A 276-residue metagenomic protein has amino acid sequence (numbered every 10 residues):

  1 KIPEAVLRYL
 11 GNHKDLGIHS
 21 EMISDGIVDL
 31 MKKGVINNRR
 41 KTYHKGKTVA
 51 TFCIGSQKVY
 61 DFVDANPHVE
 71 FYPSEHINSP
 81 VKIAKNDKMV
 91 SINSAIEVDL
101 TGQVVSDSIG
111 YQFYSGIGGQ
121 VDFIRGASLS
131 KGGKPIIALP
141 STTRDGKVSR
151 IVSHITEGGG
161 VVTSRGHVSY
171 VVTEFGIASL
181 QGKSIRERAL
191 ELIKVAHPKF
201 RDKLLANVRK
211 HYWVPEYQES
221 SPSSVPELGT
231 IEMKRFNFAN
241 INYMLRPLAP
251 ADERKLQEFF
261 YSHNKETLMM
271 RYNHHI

Functional and structural regions predicted by a protein language model:
K1-E219: Conserved phosphate- and dinucleotide-binding cores of soluble alpha/beta proteins, encompassing both enzyme active
Y217-R235: Long, charged amphipathic helices and adjacent flexible linkers at domain junctions
V225-E227, D252-K255, L268: Nucleic-acid processing machinery
E227-G229, P247, I276: Edge strands and adjacent loops of beta-rich recognition modules
N237-A239: Secondary-structure boundary/capping micro-motif
N242-E258: A short beta-loop-alpha structural element at the N-terminal edge of CoA-dependent acyl/N-acetyltransferase catalytic
N264-I276: Conserved GNAT-fold acetyl-CoA-binding loop/helix
